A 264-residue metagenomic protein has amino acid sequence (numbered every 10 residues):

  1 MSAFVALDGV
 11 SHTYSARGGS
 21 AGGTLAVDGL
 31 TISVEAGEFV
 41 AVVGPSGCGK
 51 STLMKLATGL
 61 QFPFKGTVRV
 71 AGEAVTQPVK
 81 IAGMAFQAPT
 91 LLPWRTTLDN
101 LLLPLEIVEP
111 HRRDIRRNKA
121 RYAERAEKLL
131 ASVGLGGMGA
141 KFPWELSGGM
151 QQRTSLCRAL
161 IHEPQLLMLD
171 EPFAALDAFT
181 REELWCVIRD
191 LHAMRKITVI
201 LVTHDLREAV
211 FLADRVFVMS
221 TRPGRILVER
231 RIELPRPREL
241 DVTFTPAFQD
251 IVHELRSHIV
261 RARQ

Functional and structural regions predicted by a protein language model:
S2-K196, I200-D205, L212: ABC family nucleotide-binding domain
Y14, G137, P164, S220 (+2 more regions): A general structural signal marking secondary-structure boundaries and capping sites
V70, V218-M219: Short hydrophobic beta-strand elements within the C-terminal catalytic ATPase subdomain
L102, E106, R231-P235, V260: A generic structural signal for secondary-structure junctions that act as hinges or helix/strand caps at the edges
D114, A247-F248, A262: Juxtamembrane/interface motifs at transmembrane-helix termini
A175-A178, V252-Q264: Extended, non-globular alpha-helical segments
F211-V218: Conserved catalytic segment of ABC-fold P-loop ATPases
T221-E254: Conserved beta-strand-loop-alpha-helix hinge in the C-terminal portion of ABC ATPase nucleotide-binding domains
